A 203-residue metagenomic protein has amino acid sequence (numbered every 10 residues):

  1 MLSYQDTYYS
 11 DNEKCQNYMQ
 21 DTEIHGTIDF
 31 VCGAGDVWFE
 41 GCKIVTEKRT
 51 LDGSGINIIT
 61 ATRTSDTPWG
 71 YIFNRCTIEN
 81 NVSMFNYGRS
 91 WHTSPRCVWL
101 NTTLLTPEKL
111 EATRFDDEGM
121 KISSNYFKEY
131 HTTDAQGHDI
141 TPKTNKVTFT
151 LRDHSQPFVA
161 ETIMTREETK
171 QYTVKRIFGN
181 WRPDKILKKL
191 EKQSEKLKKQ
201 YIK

Functional and structural regions predicted by a protein language model:
M1-K203: Sequence-level preference for short, compositionally simple segments enriched in small aliphatic or small polar residues
